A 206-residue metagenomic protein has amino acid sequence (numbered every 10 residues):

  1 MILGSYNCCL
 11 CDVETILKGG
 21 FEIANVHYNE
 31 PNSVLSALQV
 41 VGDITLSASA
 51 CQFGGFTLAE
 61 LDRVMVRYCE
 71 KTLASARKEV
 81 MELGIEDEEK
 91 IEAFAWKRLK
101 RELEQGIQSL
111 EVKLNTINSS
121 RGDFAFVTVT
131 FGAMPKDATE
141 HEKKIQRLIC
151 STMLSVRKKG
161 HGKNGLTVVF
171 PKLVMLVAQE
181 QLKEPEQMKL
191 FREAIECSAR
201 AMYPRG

Functional and structural regions predicted by a protein language model:
M1-G206: Conserved catalytic cores of very large enzyme subunits
